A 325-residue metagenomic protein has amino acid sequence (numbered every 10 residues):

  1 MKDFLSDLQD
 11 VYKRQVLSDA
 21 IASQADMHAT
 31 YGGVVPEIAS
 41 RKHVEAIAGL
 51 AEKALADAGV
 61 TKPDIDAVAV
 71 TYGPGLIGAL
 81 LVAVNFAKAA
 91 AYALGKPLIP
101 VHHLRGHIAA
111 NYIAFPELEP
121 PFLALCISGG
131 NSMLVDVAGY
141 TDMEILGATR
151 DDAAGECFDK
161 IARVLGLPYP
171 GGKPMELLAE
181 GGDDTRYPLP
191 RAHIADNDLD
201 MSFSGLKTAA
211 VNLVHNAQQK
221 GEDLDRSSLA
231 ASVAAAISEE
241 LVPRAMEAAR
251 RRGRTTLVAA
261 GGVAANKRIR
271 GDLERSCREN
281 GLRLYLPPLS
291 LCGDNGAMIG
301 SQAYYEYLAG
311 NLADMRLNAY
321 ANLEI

Functional and structural regions predicted by a protein language model:
D3-Y12: Short, small-residue-biased leader/transition segments that mark boundaries at the very start of proteins
D19, L177-L257, N266-N280, Y307-G310: A contiguous, well-structured pocket-lining segment that forms one wall/lid of small-molecule binding clefts in soluble
G49, A54-K88, Y92: Short beta-strand-loop/turn "lid" adjacent to the catalytic site in phosphate-handling enzymes
T61-T71, R252-V263, Y285-P288: Short glycine-rich phosphate-binding loop at a beta-alpha junction
P100-V101, L273-M298: Conserved phosphate-binding/catalytic loops in two-lobed NTP-binding clefts
V101-L123, Q302: Conserved phosphate-binding catalytic cores of ATP/NTP-utilizing and phosphoryl-transfer enzymes
H107, P287-I325: Glycine-rich phosphate-binding/hydrolytic loop that grips phosphoryl groups
P116, G139-D183, K207-T208, N212-N216: Glycine-rich phosphate-binding loop plus the immediately following alpha-helix
